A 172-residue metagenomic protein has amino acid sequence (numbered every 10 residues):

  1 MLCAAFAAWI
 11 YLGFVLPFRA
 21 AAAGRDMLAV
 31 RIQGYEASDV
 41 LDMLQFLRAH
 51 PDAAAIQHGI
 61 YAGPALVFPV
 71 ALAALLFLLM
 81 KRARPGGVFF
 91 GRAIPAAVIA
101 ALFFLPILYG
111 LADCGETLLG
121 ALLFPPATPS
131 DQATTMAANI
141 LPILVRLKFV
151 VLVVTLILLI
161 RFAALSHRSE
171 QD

Functional and structural regions predicted by a protein language model:
M1-C3, G91-L108: Interfacial segments of alpha-helical transmembrane regions
M1-G13, A73-L76, V153-I160: Hydrophobic core of alpha-helical transmembrane segments in multi-pass integral membrane proteins
M1-I60, T128: Interfacial loop at the N-terminal end of multi-pass membrane proteins
A49-D52, I56-G59, G87-A100, P129-I143: Juxtamembrane loop-transmembrane helix junctions in multi-pass integral membrane proteins, especially the extracellular
G59-K81: Hydrophobic alpha-helical transmembrane segments
P64-A71, I99, F103, V145-L152: Alpha-helical transmembrane segments of integral membrane proteins, emphasizing hydrophobic/aromatic residues
L105-I160: Alpha-helical transmembrane segments of multi-pass integral membrane proteins, characterized by long hydrophobic
A164-D172: Short, charged juxtamembrane terminal tails flanking transmembrane helices
